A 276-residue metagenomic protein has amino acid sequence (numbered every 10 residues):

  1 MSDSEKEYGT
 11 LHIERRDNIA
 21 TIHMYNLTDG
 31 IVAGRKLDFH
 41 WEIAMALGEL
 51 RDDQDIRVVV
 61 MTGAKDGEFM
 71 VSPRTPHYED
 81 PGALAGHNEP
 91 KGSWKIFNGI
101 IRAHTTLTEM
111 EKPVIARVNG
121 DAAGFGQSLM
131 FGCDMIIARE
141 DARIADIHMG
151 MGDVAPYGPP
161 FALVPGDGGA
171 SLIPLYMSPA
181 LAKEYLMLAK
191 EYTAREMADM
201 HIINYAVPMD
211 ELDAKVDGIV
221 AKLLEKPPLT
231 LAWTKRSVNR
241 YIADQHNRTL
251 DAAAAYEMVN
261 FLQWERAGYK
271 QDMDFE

Functional and structural regions predicted by a protein language model:
M1-T62: Conserved CoA-thioester-binding segment of acyl-CoA-metabolizing enzymes
D3-S4, Y8, Y25, L37 (+3 more regions): Intrinsically disordered, low-complexity segments enriched in small/flexible residues
I22, I43, M61, P113 (+3 more regions): Terminal peptide-recognition signature
D29, R35, D55, G63-R102 (+2 more regions): Glycine- (often His-adjacent) and acidic-residue-rich active-site loop that binds/positions the CoA thioester
A46, G99-E111: Catalytic-core regions built around general acid/base machinery
A103, L107, R117, A123-Y185 (+2 more regions): CoA-thioester-processing core
G124, A189-E196: Acidic, divalent-metal-coordinating active-site segment for phosphoryl/phosphodiester hydrolysis, typified by short
I137-A142, M151, I203-L250: C-terminal long alpha-helix characteristic of the crotonase
